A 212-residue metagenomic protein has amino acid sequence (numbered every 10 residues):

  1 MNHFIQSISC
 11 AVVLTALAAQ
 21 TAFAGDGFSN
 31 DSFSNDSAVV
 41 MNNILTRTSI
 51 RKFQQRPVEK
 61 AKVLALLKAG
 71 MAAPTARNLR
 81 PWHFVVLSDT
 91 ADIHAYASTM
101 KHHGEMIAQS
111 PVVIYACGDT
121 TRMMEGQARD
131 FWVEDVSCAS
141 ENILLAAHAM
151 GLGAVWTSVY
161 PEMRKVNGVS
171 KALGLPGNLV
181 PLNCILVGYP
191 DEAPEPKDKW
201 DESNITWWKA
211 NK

Functional and structural regions predicted by a protein language model:
N2-S7, T21-K212: Acidic, surface-exposed loops and disordered segments
S9-Q20: Bacterial N-terminal signal peptides
